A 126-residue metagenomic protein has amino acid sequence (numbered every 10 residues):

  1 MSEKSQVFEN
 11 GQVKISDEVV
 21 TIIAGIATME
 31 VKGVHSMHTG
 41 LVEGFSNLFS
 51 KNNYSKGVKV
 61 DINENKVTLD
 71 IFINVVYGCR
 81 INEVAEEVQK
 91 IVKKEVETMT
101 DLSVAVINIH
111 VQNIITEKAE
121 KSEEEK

Functional and structural regions predicted by a protein language model:
M1-E9, I115-K126: Short, charged, intrinsically disordered terminal tails
E9-D17: Terminal, regulation- and interaction-focused segments at domain boundaries
V13, I22-I23, K32, V76: Alpha-helical assembly-interface signal, strongest on the long, hydrophobic N-terminal helix that forms
T28-M37: Short acidic amphipathic segments
M37, L41-F72: Short edge beta-strands and adjacent turn/loop segments
V42, N74-V76, I109-I114: Short loop/turn motifs enriched for small/polar and acidic residues
N65, L69-E86: A short interface-forming secondary-structure element
I81-V104: Short, non-transmembrane amphipathic alpha-helical segments
